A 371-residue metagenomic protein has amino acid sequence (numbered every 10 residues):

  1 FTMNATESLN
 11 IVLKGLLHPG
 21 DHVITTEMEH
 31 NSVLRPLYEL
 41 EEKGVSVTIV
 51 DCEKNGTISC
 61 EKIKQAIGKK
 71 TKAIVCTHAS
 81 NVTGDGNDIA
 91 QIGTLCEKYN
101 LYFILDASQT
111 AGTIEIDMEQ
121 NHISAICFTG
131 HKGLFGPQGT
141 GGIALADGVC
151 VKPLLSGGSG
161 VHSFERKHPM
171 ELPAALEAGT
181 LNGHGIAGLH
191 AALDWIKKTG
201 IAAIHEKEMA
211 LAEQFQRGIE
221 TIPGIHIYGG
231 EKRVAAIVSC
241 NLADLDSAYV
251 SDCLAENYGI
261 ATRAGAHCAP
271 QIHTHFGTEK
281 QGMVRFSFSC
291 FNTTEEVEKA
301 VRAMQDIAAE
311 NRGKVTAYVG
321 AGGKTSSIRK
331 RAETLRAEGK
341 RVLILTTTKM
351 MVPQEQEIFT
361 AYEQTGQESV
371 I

Functional and structural regions predicted by a protein language model:
F1-N311: Pyridoxal 5′-phosphate
T6-E7, G323-K324, T348-V352: Short active-site-proximal "capping" loops at secondary-structure junctions
D21, K314, K340: Nucleotide donor/acceptor-binding cores
I24-T26, V319, L345: Short hydrophobic segments within beta-strands
T316-R336: Glycine-rich phosphate-binding P-loop
A332-I371: N-terminal phosphate/diphosphate-binding loop that engages ATP/GTP or pyrophosphate donors across diverse enzyme folds
